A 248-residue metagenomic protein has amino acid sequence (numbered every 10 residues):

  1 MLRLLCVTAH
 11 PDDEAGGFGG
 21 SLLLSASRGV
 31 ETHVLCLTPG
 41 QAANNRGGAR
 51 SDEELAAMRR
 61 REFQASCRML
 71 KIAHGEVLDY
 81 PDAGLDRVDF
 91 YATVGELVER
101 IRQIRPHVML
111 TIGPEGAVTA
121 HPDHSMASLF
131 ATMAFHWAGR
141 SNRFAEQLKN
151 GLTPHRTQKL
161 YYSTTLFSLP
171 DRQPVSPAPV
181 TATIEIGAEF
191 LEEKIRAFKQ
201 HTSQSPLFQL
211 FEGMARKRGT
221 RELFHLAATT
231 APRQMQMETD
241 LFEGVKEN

Functional and structural regions predicted by a protein language model:
M1-I104, R140: Active-site rim/loop-helix segments in enzyme catalytic domains that contact anionic ligands
M1-L5, A83, R87-N248: Metal-dependent de-N-acetylase/amidase catalytic core
